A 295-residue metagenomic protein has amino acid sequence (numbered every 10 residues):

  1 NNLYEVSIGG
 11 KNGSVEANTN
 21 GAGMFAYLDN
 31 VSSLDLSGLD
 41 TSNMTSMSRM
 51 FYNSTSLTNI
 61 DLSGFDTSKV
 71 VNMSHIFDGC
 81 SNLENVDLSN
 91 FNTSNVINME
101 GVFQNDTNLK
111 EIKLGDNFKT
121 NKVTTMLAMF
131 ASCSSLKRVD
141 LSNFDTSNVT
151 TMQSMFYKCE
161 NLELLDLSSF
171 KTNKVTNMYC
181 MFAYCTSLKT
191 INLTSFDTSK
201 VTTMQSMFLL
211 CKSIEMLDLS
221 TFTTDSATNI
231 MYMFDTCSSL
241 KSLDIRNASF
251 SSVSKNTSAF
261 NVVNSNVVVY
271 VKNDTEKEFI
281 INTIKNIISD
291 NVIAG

Functional and structural regions predicted by a protein language model:
N1-G295: Negatively charged
